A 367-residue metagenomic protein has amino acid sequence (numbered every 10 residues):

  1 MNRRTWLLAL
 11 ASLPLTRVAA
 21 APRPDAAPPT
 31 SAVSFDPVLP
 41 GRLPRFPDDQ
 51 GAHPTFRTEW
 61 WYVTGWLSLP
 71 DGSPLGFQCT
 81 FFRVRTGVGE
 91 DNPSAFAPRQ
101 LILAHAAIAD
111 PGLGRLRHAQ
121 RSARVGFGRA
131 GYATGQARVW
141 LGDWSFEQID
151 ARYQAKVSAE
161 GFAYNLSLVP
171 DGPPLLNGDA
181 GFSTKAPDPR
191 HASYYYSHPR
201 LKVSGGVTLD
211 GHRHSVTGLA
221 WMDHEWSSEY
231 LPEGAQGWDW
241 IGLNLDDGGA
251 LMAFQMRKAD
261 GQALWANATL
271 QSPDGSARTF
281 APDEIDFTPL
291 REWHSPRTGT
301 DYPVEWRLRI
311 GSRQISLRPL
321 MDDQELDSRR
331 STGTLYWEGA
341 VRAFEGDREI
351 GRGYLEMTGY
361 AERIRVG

Functional and structural regions predicted by a protein language model:
T5-R23: N-terminal export signals
A21-G367: Structured soluble/peripheral alpha/beta segments that form catalytic or ligand/cofactor-binding pockets
